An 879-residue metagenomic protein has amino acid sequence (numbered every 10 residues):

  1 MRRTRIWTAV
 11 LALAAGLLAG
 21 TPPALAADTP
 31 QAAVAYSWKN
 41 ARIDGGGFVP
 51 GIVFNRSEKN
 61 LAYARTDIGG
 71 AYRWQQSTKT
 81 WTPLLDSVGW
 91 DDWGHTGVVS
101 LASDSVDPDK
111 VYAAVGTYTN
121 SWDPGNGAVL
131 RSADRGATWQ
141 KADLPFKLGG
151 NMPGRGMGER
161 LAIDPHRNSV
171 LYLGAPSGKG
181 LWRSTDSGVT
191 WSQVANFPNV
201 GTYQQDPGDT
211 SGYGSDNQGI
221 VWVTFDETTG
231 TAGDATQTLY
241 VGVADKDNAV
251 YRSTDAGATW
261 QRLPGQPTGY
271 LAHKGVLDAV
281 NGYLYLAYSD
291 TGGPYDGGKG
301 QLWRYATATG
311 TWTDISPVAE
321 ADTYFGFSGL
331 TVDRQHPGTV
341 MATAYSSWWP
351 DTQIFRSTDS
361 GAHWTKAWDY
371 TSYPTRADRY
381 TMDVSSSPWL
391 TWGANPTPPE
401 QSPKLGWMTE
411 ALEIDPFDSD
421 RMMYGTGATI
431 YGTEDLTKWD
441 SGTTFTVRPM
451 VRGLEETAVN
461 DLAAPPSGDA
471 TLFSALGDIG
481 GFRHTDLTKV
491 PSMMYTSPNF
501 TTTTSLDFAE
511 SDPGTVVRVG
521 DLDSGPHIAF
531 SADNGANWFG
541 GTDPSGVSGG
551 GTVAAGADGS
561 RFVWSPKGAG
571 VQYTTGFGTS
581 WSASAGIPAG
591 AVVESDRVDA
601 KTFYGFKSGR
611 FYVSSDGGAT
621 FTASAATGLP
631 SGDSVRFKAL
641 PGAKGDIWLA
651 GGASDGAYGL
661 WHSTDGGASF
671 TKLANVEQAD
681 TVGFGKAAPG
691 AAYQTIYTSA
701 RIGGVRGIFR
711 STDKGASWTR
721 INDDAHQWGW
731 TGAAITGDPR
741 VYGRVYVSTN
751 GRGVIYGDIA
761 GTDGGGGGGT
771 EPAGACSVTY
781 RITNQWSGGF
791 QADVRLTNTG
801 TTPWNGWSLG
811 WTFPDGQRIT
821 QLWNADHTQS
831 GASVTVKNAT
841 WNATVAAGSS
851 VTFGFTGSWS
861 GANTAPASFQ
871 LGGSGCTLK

Functional and structural regions predicted by a protein language model:
R2-G767: Extracellular glycan-interacting surfaces
Y746, D763-K879: Extracellular low-complexity, O-glycosylation-prone Ser/Thr/Pro/Gly-rich "stalks" and linkers flanking catalytic
